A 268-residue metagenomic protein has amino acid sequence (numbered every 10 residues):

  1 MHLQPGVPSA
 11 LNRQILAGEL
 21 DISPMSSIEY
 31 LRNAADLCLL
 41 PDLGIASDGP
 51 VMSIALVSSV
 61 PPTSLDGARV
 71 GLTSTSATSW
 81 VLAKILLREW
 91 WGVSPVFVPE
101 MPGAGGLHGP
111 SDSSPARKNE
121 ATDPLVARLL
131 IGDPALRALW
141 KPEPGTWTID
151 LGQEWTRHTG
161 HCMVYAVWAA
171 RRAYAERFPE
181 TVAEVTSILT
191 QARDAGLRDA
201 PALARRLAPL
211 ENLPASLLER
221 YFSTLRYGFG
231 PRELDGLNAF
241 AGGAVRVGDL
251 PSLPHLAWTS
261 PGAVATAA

Functional and structural regions predicted by a protein language model:
H2-R13, V93-L107, D112, A116-A127: Short helix-initiation/N-cap motifs at beta->coil->alpha
V7-S9, E19-L31, D36, P41-L43 (+2 more regions): Beta->alpha turn/N-cap motifs
I15-L16, A244: Hydrophobic residues within well-ordered alpha-helices
L43-G103, T148, W155, R172: A conserved helix-loop-strand patch within extracytoplasmic ligand-binding domains of the periplasmic binding
A46-A55, K141-Y174, L217, Y221 (+1 more regions): Periplasmic-binding protein-like
P62-A68, R246-V247, P251-P254: Immediate post-signal peptide segment of exported/extracytoplasmic ligand-binding proteins
P99-L107, K118-A204: Pocket-lining segment of extracytoplasmic ligand-binding domains
E176-G243: Secondary-structure end/capping motifs
